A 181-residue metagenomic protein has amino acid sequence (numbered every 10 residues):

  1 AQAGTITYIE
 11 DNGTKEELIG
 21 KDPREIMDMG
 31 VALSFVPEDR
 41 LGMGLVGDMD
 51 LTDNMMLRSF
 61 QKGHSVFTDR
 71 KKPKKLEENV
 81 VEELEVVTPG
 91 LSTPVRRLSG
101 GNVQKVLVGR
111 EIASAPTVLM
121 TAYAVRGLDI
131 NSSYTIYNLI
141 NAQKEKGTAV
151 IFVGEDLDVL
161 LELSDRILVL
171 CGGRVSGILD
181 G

Functional and structural regions predicted by a protein language model:
A1-G181: Glycine-rich phosphate-binding loops of nucleotide-dependent enzymes
